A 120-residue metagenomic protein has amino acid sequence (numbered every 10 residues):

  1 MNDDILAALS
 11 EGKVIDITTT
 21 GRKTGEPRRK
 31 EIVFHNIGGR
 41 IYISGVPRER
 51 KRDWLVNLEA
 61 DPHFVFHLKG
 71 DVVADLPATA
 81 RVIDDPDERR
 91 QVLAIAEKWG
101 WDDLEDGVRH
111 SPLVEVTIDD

Functional and structural regions predicted by a protein language model:
M1, K30-G38, H67-D75: Short low-complexity stretches enriched in small and charged residues
M1-V14: Extreme N-terminal tail/first-helix region
D4, T19-T24, W101-E105: Short helix-to-loop capping/linker segments positioned immediately adjacent to catalytic or ligand/cofactor-binding
L9, T24-E26, L58, V108: A generic structural micro-feature
G12-P47: Short beta-strand segments
R48-D120: Short, structured beta-strand-loop surface elements
